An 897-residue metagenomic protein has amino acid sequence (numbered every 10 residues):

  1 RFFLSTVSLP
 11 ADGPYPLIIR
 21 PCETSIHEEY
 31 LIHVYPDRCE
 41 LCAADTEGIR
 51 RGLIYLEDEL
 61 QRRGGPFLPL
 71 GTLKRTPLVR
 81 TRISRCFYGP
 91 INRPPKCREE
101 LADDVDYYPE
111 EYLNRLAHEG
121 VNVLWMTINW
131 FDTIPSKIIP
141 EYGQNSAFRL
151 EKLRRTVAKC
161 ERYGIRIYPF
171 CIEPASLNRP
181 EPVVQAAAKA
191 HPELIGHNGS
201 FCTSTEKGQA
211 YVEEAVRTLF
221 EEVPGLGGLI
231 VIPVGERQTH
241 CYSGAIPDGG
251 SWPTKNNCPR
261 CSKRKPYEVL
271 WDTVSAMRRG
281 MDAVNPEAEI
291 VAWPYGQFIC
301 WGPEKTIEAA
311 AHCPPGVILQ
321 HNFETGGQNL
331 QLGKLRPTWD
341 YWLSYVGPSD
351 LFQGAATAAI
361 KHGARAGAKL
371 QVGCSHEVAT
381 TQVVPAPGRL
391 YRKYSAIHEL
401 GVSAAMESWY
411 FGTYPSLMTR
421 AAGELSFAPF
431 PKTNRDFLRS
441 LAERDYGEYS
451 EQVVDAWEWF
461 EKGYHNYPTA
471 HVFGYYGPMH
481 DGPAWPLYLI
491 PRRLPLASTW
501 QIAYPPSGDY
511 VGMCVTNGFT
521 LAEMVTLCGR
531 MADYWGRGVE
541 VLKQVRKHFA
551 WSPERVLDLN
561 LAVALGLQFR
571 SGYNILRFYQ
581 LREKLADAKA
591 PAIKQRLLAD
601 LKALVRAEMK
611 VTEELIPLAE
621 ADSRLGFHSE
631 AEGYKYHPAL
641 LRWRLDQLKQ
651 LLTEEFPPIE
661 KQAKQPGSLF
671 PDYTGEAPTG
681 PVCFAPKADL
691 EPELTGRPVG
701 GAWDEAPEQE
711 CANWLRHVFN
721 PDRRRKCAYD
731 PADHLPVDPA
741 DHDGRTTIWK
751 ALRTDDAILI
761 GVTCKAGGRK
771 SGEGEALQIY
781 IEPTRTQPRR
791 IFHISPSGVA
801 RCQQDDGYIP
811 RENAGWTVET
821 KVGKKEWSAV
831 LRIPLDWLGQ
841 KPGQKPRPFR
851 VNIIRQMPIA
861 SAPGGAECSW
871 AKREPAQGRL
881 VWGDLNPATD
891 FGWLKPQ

Functional and structural regions predicted by a protein language model:
F2-E28, E40: Short, well-ordered secondary-structure micro-motifs within conserved domains or adaptor modules
E23-T254, L270, D282, I360 (+4 more regions): Feature activates predominantly on carbohydrate-active enzymes
S25-I26, L68-G71, Y107-Y112, E151-T156 (+8 more regions): Short alpha-helical segments and helix-capping/turn motifs at coil-helix boundaries
H33, T76-L78, E222-V223, A311-P314 (+4 more regions): Extracellular/periplasmic catalytic domains that process cell-envelope and extracellular macromolecules
V105, P109, E221, C261-F684 (+1 more regions): Substrate-binding groove of N-acetylhexosamine-processing glycoside hydrolases
G235, G296, F323, V372 (+6 more regions): Short beta-strand segments enriched in hydrophobic/aromatic residues within well-folded beta-rich domains
A245-R264, P591-A592: A solvent-exposed, charged loop/short amphipathic helix patch at secondary-structure junctions
G667-Q897: Structural preference for beta-rich elements and adjacent junctions enriched in aromatics
